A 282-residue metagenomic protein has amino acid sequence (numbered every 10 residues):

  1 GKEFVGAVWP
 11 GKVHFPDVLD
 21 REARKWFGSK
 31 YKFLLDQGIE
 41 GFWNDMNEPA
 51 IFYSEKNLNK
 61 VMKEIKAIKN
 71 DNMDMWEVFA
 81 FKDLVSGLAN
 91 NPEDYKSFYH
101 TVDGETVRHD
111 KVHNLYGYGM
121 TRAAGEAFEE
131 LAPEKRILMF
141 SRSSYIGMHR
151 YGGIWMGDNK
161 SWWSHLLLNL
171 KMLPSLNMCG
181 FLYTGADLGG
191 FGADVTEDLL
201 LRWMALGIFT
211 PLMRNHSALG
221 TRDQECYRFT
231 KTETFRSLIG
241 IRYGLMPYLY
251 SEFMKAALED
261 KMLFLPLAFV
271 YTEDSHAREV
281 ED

Functional and structural regions predicted by a protein language model:
G1-D282: Catalytic-domain carbohydrate-binding cleft regions of carbohydrate-active enzymes
